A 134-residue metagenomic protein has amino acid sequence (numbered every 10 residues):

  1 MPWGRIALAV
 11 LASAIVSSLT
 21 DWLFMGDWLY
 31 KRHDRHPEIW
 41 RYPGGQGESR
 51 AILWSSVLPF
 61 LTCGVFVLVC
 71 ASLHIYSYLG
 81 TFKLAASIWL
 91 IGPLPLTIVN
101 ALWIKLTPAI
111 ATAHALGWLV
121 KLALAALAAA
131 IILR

Functional and structural regions predicted by a protein language model:
M1-R134: Juxtamembrane/disordered regions of integral membrane proteins
